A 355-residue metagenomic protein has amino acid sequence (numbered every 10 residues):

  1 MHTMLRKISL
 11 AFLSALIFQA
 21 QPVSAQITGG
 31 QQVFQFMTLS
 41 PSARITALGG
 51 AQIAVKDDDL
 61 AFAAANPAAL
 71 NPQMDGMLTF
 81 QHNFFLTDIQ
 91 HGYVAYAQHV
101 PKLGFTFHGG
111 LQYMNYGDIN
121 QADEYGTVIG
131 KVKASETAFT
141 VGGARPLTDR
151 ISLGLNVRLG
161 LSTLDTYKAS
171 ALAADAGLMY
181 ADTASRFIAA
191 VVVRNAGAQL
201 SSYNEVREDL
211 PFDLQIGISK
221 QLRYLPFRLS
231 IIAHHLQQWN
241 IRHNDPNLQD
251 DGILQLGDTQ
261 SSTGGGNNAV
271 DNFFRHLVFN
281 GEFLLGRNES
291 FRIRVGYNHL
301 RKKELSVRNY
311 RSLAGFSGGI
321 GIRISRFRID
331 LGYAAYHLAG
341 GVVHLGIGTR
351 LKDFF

Functional and structural regions predicted by a protein language model:
M1-L5: N-terminal secretory signal peptides that target proteins for export/translocation
I8-A11, A335-H337: Short alpha-helical "patches" and their helix-cap loops
S9-Q19: Bacterial N-terminal signal peptides
Q19-A25: Sec/Tat signal peptide C-region and signal peptidase I cleavage site
Q26-F355: Subset of outer-membrane beta-barrel
